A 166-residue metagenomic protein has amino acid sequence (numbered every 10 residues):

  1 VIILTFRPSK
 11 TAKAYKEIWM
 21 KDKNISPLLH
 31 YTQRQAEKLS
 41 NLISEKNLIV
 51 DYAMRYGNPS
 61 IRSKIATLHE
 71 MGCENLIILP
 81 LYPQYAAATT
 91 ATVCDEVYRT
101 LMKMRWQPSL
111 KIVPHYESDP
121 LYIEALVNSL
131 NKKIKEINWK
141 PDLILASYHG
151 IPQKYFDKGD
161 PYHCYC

Functional and structural regions predicted by a protein language model:
V1-C166: Active-site-proximal alpha-helix that buttresses catalytic centers in soluble enzyme cores
